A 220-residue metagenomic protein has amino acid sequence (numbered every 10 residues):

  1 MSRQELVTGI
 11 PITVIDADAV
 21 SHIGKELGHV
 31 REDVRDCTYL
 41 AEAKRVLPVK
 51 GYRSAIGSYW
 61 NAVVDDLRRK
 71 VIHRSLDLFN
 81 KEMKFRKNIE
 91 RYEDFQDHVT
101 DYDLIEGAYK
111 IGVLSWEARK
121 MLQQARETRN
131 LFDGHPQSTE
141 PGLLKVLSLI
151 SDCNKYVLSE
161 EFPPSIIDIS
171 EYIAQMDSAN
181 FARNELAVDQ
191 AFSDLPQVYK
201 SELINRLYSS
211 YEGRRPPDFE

Functional and structural regions predicted by a protein language model:
S2-Q124, F162-A187, Y199-Y208, P216-F219: Amphipathic alpha-helical interface elements
I111-D168: Charge-enriched, short contiguous segments at helix-coil
S193-V198: Bergerat-fold GHKL/Histidine-kinase-like ATPase
